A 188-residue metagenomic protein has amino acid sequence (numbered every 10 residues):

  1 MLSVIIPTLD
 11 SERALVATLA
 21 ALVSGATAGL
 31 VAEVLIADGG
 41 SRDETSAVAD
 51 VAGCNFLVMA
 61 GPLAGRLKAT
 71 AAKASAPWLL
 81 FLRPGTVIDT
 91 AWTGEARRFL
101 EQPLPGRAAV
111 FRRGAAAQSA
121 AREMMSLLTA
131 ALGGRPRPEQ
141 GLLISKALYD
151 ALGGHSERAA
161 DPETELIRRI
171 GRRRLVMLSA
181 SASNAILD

Functional and structural regions predicted by a protein language model:
M1-S3, E33: Cell-envelope/extracellular polymer assembly enzymes that use nucleotide-activated donors
D10-A26: Short, well-formed alpha-helical segments that are part of the catalytic scaffolds of diverse glycosyltransferases
D38-S46: A conserved acidic beta->alpha catalytic loop
M59-A74: Glycine-rich, basic loop-to-helix element that forms the pyrophosphate-binding segment of sugar-nucleotide handling
L79: Short aromatic/hydrophobic "clamp" motif used to bind/position activated sugar donors
V87-A120: Conserved donor NDP-sugar-binding/catalytic core segment of glycosyltransferases
R107-A117, S126-I144, A151: A recurrent flexible, glycine/aromatic-enriched loop bordering the glycosyltransferase active site that acts as
R158, L166-L187: Catalytic donor-sugar/metal-binding loop of nucleotide-sugar-dependent glycosyltransferases
